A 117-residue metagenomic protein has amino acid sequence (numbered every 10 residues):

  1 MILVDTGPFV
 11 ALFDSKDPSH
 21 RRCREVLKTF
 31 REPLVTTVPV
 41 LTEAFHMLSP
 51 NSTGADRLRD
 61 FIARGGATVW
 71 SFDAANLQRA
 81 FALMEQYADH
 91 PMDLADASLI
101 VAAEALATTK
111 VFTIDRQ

Functional and structural regions predicted by a protein language model:
M1-T36, L48-D60: Short, well-structured N-terminal submotif of metal-dependent ribonuclease cores
V4, V35-T36, S71, L94 (+1 more regions): Short beta-strand scaffold positions
S15, G66-Y87: Acidic catalytic patch
K28-E32, M84-H90: A short glycine/serine-rich beta->alpha loop
F30-L34, G66-T68, A105-K110: Short active-site oxyanion
P39-V40, F72-A75, A95-S98: Short beta->alpha linker loops
M92, A97-Q117: Acidic, metal-binding active-site segment of PIN/NYN-like and related structure-specific nucleases
